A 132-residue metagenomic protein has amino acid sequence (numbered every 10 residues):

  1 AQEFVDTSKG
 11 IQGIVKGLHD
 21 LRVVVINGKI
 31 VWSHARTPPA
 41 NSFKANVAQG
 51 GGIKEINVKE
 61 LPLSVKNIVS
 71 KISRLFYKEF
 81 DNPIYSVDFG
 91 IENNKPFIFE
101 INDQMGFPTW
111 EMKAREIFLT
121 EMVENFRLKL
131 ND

Functional and structural regions predicted by a protein language model:
A1-L61: Phosphate-binding site of ATP-dependent enzymes
Q2, V87, F99: Active-site flanking residues adjacent to catalytic metal/cofactor-binding acidic residues
I11-G13, L18, L75-E79, F89: Short, flexible coil/linker segments at or flanking structured domains
R22, S86-D88: Short, surface-exposed charged micro-motifs
G51-K54, V69-K71, E100: Generic, low-specificity signal for short hydrophobic/alpha-helical stretches with a mild N-terminal bias, encompassing
K59-S64, K78-P83, I91-D132: C-terminal active-site "lid" helix and adjoining low-complexity regulatory extension at the edge of ATP-using catalytic
K66-Y77: A short, acidic, amphipathic alpha-helical segment used as a generic capping/interface helix at domain edges
